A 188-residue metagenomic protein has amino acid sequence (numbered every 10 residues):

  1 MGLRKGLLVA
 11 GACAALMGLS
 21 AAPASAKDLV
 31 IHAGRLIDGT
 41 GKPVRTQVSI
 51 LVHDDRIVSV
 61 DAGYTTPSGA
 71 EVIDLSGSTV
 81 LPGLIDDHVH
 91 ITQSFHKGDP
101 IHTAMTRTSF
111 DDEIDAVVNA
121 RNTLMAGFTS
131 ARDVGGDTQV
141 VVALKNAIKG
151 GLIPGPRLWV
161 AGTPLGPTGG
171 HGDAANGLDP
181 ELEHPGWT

Functional and structural regions predicted by a protein language model:
M1-K5: N-terminal secretory signal peptides that target proteins for export/translocation
V9-G18: Bacterial N-terminal signal peptides
A21-A26: Boundary at the C-terminal end of the N-terminal hydrophobic targeting segment
L36, T40-L81: Histidine-rich, glycine-flanked metal-binding segment
I73, R132-D133, V160: General beta-strand structural signal in soluble alpha/beta enzymes
T79-L152, T168: Metal-associated gating/positioning segment near the N- to mid-region
L152-T188: Metal-coordinating catalytic core of metallo-dependent amide/deamination hydrolases
